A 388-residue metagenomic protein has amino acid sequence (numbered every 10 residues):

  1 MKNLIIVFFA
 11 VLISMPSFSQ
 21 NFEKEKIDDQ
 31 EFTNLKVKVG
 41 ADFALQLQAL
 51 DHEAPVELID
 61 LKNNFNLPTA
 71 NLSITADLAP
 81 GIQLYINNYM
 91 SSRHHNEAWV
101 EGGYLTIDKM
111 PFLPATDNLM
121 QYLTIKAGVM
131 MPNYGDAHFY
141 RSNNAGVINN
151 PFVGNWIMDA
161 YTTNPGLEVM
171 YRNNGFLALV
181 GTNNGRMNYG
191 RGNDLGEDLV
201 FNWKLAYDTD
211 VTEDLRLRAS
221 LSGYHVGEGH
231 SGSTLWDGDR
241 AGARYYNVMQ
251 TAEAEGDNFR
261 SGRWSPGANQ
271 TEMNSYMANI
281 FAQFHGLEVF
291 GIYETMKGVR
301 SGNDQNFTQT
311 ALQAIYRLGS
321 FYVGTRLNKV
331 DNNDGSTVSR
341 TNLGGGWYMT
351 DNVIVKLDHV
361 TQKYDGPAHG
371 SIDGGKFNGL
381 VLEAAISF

Functional and structural regions predicted by a protein language model:
M1-F22: Bacterial Sec-dependent N-terminal signal peptides
S17-F43, L47-I59, P114, N118 (+4 more regions): Outer-membrane beta-barrel biogenesis signature
D28, L58-L61, S92-R93, G154-A160 (+6 more regions): Outer-membrane beta-barrel domain signature
Q30-D51, L61-N188, L195-E228, T310-Y316 (+2 more regions): Outer membrane beta-barrel
E53, A98, A137-R141, G192 (+3 more regions): Outer-membrane beta-barrel and related beta-rich outer-membrane complex signature in Gram-negative bacteria
R216-N332: Detector for outer-membrane/organellar transmembrane beta-barrel domains, recognizing the amphipathic beta-strand
I315-D365: C-terminal hydrophobic structural anchor segments that stabilize assembly/packing rather than catalytic chemistry
G374-F388: Outer-membrane beta-barrel "beta-signal"
